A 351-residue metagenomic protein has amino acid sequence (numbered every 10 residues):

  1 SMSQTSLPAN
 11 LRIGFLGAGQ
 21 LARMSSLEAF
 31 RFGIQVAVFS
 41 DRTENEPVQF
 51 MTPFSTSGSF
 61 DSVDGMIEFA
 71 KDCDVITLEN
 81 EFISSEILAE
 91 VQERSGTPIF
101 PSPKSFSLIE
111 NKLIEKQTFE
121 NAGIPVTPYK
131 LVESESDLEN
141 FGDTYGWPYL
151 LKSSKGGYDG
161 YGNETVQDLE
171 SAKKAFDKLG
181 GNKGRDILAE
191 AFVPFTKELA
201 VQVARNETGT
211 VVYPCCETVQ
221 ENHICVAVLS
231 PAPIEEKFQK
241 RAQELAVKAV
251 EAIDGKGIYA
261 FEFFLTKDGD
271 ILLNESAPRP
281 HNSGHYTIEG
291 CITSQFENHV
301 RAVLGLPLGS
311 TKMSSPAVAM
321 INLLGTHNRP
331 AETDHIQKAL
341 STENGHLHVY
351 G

Functional and structural regions predicted by a protein language model:
S1-E110, I114, N121, S136: ATP-binding N-terminal substructure of ATP-dependent carboxylate-amine bond-forming enzymes
A37-F39, G146, L304-P307, S341-G351: Short amphipathic beta-strand starts and helix->beta connectors
G65, L138, S171-K174, N328-D334: Short, conserved charged micro-motifs
L108-A249: Active-site nucleotide/adenylate-binding loops and adjacent lid/helix of ATP-dependent enzymes
V211-P214, Y259, I271-E275: Protein kinase-like catalytic core scaffold
K240-F261, K267, A277-N328: Active-site "cap" helix and flanking loop/linker of ATP-utilizing ligase/carboxylase catalytic domains
S314, L323-G351: Glycine-rich active-site loop/lid that clamps phosphate-bearing ligands
